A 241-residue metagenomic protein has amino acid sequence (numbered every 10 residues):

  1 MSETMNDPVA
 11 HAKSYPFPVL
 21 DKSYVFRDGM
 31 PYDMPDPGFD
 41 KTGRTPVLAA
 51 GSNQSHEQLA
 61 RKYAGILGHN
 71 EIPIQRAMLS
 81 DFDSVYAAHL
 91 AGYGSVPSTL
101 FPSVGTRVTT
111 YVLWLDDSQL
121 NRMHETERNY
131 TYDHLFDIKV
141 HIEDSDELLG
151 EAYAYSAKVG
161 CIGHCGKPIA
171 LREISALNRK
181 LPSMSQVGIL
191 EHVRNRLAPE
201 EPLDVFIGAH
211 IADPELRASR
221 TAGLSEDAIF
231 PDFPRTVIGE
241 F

Functional and structural regions predicted by a protein language model:
M1-F241: Glycine-aromatic micro-motifs
